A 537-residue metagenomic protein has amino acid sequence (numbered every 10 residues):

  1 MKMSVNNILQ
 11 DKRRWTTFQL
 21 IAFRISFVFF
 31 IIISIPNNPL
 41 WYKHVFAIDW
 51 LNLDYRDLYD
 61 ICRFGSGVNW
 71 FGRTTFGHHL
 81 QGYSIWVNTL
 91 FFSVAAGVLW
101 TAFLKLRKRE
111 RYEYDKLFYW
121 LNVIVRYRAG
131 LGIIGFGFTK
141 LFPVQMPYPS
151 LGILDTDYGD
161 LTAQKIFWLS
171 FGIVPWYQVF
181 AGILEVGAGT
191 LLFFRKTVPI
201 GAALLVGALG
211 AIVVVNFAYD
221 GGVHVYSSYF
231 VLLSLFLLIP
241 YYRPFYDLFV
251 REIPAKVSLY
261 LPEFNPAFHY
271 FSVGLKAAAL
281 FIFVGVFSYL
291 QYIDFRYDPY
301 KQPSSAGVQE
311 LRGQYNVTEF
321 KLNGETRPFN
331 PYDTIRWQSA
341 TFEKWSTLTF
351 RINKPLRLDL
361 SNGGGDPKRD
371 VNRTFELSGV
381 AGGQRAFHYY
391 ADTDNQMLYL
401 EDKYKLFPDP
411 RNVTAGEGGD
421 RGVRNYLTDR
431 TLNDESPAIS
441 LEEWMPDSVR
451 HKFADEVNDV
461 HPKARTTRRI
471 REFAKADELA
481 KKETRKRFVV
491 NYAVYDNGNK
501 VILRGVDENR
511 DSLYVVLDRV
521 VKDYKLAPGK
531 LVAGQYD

Functional and structural regions predicted by a protein language model:
F30-F46, R56-D60: Alpha-helical transmembrane segments of multi-pass membrane proteins
P36, P147-R251: Hydrophobic alpha-helical segments
W70-F92, V174-I183: Individual transmembrane alpha-helix segments
L106-R107, R111, I239-A279: Cytosolic-side transmembrane helix boundary signature
R111-F136: Interfacial segments of alpha-helical transmembrane regions
Y127, L131, E263-Y297: Internal/C-terminal transmembrane anchor helices
T139, V284-R312: Hydrophobic alpha-helical transmembrane segments in integral membrane proteins
E310-D537: Extracytosolic and intramembrane catalytic regions of membrane-associated proteins in envelope/secretory systems
